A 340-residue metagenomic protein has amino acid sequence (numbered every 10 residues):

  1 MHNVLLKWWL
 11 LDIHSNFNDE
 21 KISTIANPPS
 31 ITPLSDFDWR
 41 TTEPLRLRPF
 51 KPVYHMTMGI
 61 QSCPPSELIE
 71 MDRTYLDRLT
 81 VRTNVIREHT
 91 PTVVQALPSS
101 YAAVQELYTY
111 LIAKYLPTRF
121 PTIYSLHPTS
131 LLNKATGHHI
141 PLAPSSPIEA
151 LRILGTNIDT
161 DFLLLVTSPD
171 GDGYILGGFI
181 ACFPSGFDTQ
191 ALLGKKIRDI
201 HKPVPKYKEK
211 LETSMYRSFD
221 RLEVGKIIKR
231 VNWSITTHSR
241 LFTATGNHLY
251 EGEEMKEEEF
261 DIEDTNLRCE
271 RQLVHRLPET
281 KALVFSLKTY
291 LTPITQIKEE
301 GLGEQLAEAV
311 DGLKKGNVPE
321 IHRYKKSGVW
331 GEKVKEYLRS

Functional and structural regions predicted by a protein language model:
H2-S340: Extended, well-ordered protein cores
